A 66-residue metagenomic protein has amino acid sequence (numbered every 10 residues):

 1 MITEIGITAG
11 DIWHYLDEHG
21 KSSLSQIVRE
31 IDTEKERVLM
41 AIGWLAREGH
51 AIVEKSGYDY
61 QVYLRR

Functional and structural regions predicted by a protein language model:
I2-A9, S23, V53-R66: Short, cationic-aromatic polyanion-contact patches
E4-E30: Short amphipathic alpha-helical interface segments
D17, L45, L64-R66: Non-catalytic effector/regulatory segments
I27, L39, S56-G57: Short loop/turn and capping residues at structural boundaries
T33-W44: Short amphipathic alpha-helical interaction segments
G49: Glycine-centered, phosphate/nucleic-acid-interacting loop/turn motifs that mediate DNA/RNA or nucleotide
